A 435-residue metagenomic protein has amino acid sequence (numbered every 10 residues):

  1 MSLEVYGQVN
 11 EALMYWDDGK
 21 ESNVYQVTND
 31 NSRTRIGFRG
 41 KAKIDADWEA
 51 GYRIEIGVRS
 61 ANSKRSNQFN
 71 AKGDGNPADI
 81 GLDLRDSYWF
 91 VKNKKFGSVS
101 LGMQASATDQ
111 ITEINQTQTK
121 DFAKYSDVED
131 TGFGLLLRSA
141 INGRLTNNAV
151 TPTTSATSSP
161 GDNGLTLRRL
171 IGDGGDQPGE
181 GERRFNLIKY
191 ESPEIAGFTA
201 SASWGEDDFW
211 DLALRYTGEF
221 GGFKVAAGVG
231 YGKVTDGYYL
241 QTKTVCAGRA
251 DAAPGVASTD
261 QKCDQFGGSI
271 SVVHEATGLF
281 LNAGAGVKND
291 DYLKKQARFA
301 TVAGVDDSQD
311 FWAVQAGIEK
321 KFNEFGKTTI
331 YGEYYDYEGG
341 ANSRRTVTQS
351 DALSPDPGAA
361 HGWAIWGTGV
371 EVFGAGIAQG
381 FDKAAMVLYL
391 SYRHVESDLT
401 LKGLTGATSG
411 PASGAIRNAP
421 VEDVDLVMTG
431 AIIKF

Functional and structural regions predicted by a protein language model:
S2-M14, V24-D211, R215-G221: Outer membrane beta-barrel
L3-E11, A46, A50-I54, G97-V99 (+10 more regions): Transmembrane beta-strands of outer-membrane beta-barrel proteins
E11-D17, I56-S60, A105-A107, W204-D208 (+9 more regions): Transmembrane beta-strands of outer-membrane beta-barrel pores
M14-N31, R249-Q261, I416: Surface-exposed strand-loop-strand hairpins of Gram-negative outer-membrane beta-barrel proteins
W16-K20, A61-R65, Q110-E113, D236-L240 (+4 more regions): Outer-membrane beta-barrel proteins
S32-I36, R85-W89, R184-I188, F198 (+5 more regions): Hydrophobic, lipid-facing positions within transmembrane beta-strands of outer-membrane proteins
A213-G380: Detector for outer-membrane/organellar transmembrane beta-barrel domains, recognizing the amphipathic beta-strand
V421-F435: Outer-membrane beta-barrel "beta-signal"
